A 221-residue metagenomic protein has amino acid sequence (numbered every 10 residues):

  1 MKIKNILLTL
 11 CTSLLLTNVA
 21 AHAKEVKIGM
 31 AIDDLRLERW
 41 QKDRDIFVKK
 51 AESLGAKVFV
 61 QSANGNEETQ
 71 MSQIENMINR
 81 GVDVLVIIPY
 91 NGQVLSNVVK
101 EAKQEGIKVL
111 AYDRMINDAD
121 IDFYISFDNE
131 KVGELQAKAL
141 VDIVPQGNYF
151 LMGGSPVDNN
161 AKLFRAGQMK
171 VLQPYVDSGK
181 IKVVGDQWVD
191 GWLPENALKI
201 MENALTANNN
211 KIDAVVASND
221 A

Functional and structural regions predicted by a protein language model:
K2-N5, H22-A221: A residue-level marker of the well-folded mature domains of exported/periplasmic proteins
T9-N18: Bacterial N-terminal signal peptides
